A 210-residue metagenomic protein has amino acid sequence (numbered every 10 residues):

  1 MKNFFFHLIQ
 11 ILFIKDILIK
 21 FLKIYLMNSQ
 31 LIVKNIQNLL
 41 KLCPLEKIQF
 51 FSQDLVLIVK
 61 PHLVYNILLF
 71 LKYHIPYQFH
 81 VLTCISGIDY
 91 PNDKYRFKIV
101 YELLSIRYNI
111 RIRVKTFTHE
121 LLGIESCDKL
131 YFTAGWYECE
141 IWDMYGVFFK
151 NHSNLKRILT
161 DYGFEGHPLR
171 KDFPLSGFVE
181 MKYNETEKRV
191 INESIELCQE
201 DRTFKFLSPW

Functional and structural regions predicted by a protein language model:
K2-W210: Terminal low-complexity/charged segments
